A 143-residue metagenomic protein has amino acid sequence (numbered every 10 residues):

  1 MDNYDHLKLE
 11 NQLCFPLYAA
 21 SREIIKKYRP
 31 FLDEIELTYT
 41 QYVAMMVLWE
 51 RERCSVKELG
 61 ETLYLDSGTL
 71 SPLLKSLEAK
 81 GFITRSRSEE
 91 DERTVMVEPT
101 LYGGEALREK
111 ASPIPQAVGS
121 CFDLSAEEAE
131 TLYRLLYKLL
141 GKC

Functional and structural regions predicted by a protein language model:
M1-I35, E130, K138: N-terminal leader segment of winged-helix/HTH proteins
Q12-C14, C54, S88: Functionally engaged cysteine thiol sites
L17, S21, E52, L63 (+2 more regions): Flexible interhelical turns and helix-capping residues at alpha-helix boundaries within structured domains
S21, L107, L140-C143: A structural signal for well-ordered alpha-helices, especially hydrophobic packing surfaces of coiled-coils
R22, K26-T69: N-terminal helix-turn-helix DNA-binding core of bacterial DNA-binding proteins
I25, K75-R134: Charged, amphipathic alpha-helical coiled-coil/dimerization segments
P72: DNA-binding alpha-helical recognition surfaces that contact promoter or target DNA
